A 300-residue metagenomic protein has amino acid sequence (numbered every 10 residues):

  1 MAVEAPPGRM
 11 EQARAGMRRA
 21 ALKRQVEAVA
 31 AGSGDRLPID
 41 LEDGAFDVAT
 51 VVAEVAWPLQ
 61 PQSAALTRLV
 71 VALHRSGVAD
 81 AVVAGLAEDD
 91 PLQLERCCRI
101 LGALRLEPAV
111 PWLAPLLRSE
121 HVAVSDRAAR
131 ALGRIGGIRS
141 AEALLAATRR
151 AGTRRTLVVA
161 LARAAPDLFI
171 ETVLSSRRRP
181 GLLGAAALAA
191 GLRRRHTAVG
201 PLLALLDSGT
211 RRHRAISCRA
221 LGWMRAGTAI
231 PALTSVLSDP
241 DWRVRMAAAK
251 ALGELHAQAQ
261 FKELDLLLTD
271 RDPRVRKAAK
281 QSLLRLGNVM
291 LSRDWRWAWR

Functional and structural regions predicted by a protein language model:
M1-A81, L86-Q93, K280-L284, R300: N-terminal alpha-helical scaffold/docking segments in eukaryotic complex subunits
T50-V51, L73-L86, L106-R118, G137-T148 (+5 more regions): Amphipathic alpha-helical scaffolding segments comprising HEAT/armadillo-like alpha-solenoid repeats
L66-L69, C97, A128, L157 (+4 more regions): Conserved hydrophobic register position within alpha-solenoid helical repeats
D89-D90, E120-V122, R150-T153, R178-R179 (+3 more regions): Short inter-helical turns and helix N-cap capping residues of alpha-solenoid HEAT/ARM repeat scaffolds
R150-G152, R243, R274, W295-R300: HEAT/HEAT-like alpha-solenoid repeats
L188-L192, G200, R211-W223, G227-T234 (+1 more regions): Alpha-helical adaptor scaffolds
